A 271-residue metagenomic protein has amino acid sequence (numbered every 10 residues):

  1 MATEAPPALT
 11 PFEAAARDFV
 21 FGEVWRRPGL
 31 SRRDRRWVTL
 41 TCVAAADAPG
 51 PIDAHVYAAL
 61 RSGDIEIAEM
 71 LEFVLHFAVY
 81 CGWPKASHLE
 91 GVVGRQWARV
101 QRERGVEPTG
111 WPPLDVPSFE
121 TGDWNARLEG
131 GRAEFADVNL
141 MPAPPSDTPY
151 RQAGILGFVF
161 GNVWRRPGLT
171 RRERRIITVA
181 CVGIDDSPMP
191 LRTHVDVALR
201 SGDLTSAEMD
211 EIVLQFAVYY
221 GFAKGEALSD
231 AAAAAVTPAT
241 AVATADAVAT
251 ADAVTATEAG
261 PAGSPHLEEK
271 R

Functional and structural regions predicted by a protein language model:
M1-R33, A45-A46, G50-A54, R61 (+5 more regions): Acidic, glycine/proline-rich low-complexity segments that act as flexible tails and inter-domain linkers
R26, L30, T39, P51-H76 (+2 more regions): A cross-kingdom feature marking solvent-exposed beta-strand/loop segments within repeated, beta-rich binding/scaffold
R35-V43, F73-V74, R174-V182, I212-V213: Short, structured motif recognition centered on aromatic/hydrophobic residues
A44-P51, G183-P190: Short, thiol/selenol-centered motifs that function as redox-active sites or metal-ligating centers
F73-F77, V92, Q96, V179 (+2 more regions): Short acidic/histidine-centered micro-motifs embedded in hydrophobic/aromatic stretches that mark compact functional
C81-W83: Substrate/cofactor-recognition hotspot
L156-G161, D185-R192, D196, A207-Q215 (+1 more regions): Long compositionally biased, domain-poor regions of proteins
A247-V254: D/E-rich low-complexity acidic segments and tails
